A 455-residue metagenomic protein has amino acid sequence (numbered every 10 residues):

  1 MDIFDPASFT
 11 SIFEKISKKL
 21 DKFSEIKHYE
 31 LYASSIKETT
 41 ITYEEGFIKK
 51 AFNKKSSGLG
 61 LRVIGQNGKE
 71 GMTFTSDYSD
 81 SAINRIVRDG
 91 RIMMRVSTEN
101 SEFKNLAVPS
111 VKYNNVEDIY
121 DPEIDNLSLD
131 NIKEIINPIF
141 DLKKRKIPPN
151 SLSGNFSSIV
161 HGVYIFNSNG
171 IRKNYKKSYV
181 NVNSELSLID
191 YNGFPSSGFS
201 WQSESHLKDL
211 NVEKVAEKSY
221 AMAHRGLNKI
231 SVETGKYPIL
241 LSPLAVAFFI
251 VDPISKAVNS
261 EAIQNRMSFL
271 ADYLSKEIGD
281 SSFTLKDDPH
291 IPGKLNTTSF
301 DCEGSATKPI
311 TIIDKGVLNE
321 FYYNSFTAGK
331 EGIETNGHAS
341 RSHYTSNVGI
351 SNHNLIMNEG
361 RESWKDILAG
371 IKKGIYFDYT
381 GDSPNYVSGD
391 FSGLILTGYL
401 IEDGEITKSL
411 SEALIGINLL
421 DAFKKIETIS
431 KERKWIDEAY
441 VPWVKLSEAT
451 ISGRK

Functional and structural regions predicted by a protein language model:
M1-T298, C302-S305, D314-V317, E405 (+1 more regions): Active-site bordering "gate/hinge" segments that shape substrate access to catalytic or cofactor-binding pockets
Y273-K455: Dual-mode signal for accessory low-complexity, basic/Gly-rich regions
